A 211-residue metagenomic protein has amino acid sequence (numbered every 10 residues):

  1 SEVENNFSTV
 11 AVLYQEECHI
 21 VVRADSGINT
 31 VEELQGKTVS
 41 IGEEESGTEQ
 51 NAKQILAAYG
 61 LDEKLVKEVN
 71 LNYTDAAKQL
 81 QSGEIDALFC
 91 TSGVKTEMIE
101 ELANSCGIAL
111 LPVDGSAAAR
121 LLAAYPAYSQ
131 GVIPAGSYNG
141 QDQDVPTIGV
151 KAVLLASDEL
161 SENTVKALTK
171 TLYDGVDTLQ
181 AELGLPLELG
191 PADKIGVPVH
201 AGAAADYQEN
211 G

Functional and structural regions predicted by a protein language model:
S1-Q35, S40-E43: Short, glycine-/small- and polar/acidic-enriched structural segments that line small-molecule recognition paths
N6-F7, K37-E44, K151-E159, L189-G196: Second-shell loop/turn segments in exported
F7, V31, E49-L56, Y73 (+4 more regions): Extracytoplasmic/secreted envelope proteins and their assembly/folding machinery, especially bacterial periplasmic
V10-E17, A103-N104, P112-D114, P146-V150: Short Pro/Gly-enriched coil loops immediately N-terminal to beta-strands
Q15, R23-S26, E44, G93-V94 (+2 more regions): Solvent-exposed coil/turn segments that connect beta secondary-structure elements in extracytoplasmic/periplasmic
E17-I28, L121-A127, Q141-T164: A bilobed periplasmic-binding-protein/Venus flytrap-type ligand-binding module shared by bacterial periplasmic
A57-L71, E84-A87, S105: A local structural motif
L71, D75, S82, S92-L110 (+3 more regions): An extracytoplasmic/periplasmic, membrane-proximal ligand-sensing/linker region
